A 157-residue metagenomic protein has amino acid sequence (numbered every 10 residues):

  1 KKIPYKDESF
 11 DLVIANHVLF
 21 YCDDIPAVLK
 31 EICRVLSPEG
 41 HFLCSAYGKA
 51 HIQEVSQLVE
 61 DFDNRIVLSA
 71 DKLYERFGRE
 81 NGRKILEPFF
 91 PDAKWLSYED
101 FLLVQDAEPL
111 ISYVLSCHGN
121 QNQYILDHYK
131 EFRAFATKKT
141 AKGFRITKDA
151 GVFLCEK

Functional and structural regions predicted by a protein language model:
K1-V13: A short acidic, Gly/Pro-enriched loop at the edge of an enzyme's catalytic core that lines a small-molecule cofactor
K6-D7, D24, G78: Acidic/polar helix N-cap motif
D11-I25, G48: A short SAM/SAH-binding and catalytic strip from SAM-dependent methyltransferases
D23, S37, E87, P91: Short conserved AdoMet
P26-H41: A short glycine-rich, Lys/Arg-flanked "PGG" loop and its adjoining helix->strand segment in the class I
H41-L68: Conserved class I S-adenosyl-L-methionine
L73-K157: Conserved Class I S-adenosyl-L-methionine
